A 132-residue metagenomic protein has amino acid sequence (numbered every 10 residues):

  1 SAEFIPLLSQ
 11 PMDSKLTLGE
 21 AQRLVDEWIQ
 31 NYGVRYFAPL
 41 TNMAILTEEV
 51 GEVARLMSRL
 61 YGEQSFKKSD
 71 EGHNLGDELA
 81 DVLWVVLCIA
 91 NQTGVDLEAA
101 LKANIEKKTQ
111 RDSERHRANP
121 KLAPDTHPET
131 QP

Functional and structural regions predicted by a protein language model:
F4-L79, L83-P132: Flexible "arm" and connector segments at domain edges
